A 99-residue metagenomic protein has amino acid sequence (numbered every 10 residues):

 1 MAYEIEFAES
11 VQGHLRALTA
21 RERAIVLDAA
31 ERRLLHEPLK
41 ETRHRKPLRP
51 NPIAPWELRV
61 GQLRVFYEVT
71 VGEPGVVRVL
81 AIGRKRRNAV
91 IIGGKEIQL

Functional and structural regions predicted by a protein language model:
A2, R16, D28, R59-R64 (+1 more regions): Enriched for short, Lys/Arg-rich terminal
Y3, H14, R49-N51: Acidic/histidine-enriched, beta-strand-rich ligand/metal-binding domains
G13-R21: Surface-exposed, Lys/Arg-rich phosphate-binding patches that contact polyanionic backbones
A20-A24, L39: Alpha-helix boundary/capping and short turn/kink residues
R32-E57: A short, surface-exposed loop/turn module that caps and links secondary-structure elements
